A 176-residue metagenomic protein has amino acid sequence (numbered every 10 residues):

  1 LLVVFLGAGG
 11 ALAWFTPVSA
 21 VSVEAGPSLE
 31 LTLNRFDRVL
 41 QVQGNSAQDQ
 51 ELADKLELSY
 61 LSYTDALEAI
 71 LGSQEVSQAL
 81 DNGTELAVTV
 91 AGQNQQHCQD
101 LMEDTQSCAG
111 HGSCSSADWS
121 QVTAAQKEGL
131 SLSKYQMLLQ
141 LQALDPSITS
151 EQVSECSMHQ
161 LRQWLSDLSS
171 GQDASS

Functional and structural regions predicted by a protein language model:
L1-S19: Single-pass transmembrane signal-anchor helices and their membrane-water interface zones
A13-N34: Ser/Thr/Pro/Gly-rich low-complexity linker/stalk segments immediately outside membranes or between
N34-A87: Extracytoplasmic/periplasmic/luminal assembly and interaction segments in envelope/secretory/respiratory proteins
E85-L168: Non-cytosolic head/periplasmic domains of membrane-anchored proteins
S169-S176: Extracytoplasmic/luminal low-complexity segments enriched in Pro/Gly and acidic/polar residues that act as flexible
